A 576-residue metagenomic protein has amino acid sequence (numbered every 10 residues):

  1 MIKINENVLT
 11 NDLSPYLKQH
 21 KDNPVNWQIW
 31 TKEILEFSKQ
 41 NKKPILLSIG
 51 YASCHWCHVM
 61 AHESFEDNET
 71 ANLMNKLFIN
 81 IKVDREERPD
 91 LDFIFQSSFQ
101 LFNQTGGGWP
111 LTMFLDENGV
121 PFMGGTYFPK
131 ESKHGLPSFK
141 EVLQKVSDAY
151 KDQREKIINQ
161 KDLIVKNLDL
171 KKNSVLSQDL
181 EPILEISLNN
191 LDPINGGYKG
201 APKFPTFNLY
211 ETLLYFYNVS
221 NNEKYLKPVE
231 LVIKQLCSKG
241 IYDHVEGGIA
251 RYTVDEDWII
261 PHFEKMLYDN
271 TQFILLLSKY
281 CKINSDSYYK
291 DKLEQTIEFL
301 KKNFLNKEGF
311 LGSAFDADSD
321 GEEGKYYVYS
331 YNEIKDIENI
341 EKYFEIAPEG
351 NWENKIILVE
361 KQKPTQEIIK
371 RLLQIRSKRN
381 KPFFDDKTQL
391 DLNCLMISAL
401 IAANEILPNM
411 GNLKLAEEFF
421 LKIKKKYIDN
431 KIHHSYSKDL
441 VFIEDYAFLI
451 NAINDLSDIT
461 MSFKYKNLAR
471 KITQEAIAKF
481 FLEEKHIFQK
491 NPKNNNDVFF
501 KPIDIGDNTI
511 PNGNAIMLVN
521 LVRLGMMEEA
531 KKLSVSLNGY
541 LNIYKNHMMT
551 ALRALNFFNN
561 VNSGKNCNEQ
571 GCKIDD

Functional and structural regions predicted by a protein language model:
M1-I406, V535-D576: Replace the tail clause
L226, S287-K290, L413, K466 (+1 more regions): TPR-repeat structural position
K302-G309, K425-I428, H433-A447, N454-D576: Long, polar/charge-rich, low-hydrophobicity segments
K325-P348, N451-L456, M461-E475: Phosphate/diphosphate-binding loops
K414-I423, L537: Short secondary-structure subsegments characteristic of cysteine-rich extracellular domains
